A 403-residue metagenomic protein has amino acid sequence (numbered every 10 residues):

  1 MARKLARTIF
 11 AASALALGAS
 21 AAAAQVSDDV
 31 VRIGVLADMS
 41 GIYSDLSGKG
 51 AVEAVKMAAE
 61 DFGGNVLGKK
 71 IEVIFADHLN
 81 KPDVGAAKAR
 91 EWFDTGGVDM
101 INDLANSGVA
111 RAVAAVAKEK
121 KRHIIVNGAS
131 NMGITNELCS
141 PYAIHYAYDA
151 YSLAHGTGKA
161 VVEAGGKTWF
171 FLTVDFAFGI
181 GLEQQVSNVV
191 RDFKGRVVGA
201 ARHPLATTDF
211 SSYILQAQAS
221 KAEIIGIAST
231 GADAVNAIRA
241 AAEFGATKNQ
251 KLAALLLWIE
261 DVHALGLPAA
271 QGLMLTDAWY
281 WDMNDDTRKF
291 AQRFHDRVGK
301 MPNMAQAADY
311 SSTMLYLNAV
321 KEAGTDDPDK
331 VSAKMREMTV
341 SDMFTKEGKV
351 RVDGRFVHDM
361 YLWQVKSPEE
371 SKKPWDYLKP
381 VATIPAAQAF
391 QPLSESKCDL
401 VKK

Functional and structural regions predicted by a protein language model:
M1-R32, K397-K403: Short, low-complexity disordered leader/linker segments with a strong preference for bacterial N-terminal type II
A22-V35, G64-E72, V162-K167: Immediate post-signal peptide segment of exported/extracytoplasmic ligand-binding proteins
S27, V31-K56, A76-D83, A105-N106 (+2 more regions): Extracytoplasmic "Venus flytrap"
V30, D45-A51, D61, N65-I134 (+3 more regions): Beta-alpha junction/loop-to-helix N-cap segments that form part of ligand/metal-binding clefts
V31, T339, M343-K403: Solvent-exposed, acidic/polar segments of extracytosolic/periplasmic ligand-binding ectodomains
A87, M132-G133, S140-F244, W279-K289 (+1 more regions): Extracellular/periplasmic Venus flytrap/periplasmic-binding protein
W92-A105, H123-N127, F170-T173, K221-G231 (+3 more regions): Periplasmic-binding protein-like
I238-S312, K321-D326, E369, D376-K402: Extracellular/periplasmic periplasmic-binding protein-like sensory domains
